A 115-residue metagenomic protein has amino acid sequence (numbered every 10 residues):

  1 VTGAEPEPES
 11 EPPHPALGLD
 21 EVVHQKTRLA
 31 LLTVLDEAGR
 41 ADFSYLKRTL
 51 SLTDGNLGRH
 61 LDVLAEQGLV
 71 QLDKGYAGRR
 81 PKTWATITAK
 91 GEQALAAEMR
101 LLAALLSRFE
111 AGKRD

Functional and structural regions predicted by a protein language model:
T2-A16, T33, E92-D115: Amphipathic alpha-helical dimerization/coiled-coil segments that flank or bridge DNA-binding/regulatory modules
H14-N56, G75-T86: N-terminal helix-turn-helix DNA-binding core of bacterial DNA-binding proteins
L61-D62: Short, hydrophobic-biased segments on the C-terminal half of alpha helices that form "recognition helices"
G68: Glycine-centered, phosphate/nucleic-acid-interacting loop/turn motifs that mediate DNA/RNA or nucleotide
L72: Short beta-strand "wing" residues that participate in macromolecule-binding interfaces
I87-G91: Accessory beta->alpha helical hairpin/"wing" motif in late/C-terminal subdomains of nucleic-acid enzymes
